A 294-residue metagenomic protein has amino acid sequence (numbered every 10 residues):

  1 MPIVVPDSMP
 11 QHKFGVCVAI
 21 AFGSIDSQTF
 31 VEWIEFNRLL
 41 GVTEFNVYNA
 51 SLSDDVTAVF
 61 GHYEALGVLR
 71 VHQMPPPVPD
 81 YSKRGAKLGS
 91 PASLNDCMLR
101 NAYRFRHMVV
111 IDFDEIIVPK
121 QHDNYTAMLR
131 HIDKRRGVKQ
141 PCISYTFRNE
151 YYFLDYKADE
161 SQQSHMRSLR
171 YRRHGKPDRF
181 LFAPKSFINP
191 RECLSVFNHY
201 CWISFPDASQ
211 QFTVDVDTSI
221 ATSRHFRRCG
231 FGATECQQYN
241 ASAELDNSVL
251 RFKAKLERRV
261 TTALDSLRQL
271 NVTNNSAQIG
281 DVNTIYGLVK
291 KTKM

Functional and structural regions predicted by a protein language model:
M1, K87, P91, P119-M294: Catalytic-site signature of metal-activated, phosphate-bearing donor transferases, centered on the GT-A/GT-A-like
V4-C17, A21-F22, S53-V110, V118-P119: Active-site-proximal specificity loops/subdomain of glycosyltransferases
M9-Q11, I25, L40, L66 (+2 more regions): Eukaryote-biased feature marking scaffold/signaling PDZ-domain proteins and nuclear chromatin regulators
D26-E35: Short, acidic/polar
E35-E44: Short, acidic, metal-binding catalytic loop of nucleotide-sugar glycosyltransferases
N49-A50: Acidic ATP/Mg2+-coordinating residue in the GHKL
